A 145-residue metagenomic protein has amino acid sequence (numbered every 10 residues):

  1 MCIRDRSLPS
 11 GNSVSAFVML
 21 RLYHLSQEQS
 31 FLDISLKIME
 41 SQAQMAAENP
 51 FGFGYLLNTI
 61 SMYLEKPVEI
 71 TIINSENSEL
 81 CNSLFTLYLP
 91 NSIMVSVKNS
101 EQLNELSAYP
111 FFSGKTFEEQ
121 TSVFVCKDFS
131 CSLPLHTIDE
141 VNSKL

Functional and structural regions predicted by a protein language model:
M1-L145: Glycan-recognition and catalytic cores of secretory/periplasmic carbohydrate-active enzymes
